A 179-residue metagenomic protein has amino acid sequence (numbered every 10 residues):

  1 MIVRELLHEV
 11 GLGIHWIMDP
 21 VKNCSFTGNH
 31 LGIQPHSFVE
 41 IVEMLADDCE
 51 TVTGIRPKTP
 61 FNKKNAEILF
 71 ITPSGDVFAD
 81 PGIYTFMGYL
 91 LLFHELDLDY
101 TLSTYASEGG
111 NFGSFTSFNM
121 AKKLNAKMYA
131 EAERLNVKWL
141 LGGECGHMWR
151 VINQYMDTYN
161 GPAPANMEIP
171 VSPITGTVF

Functional and structural regions predicted by a protein language model:
M1-Y159: Iron-sulfur-cluster electron-transfer modules
P164-F179: Short, flexible loop segments at boundaries between secondary-structure elements
